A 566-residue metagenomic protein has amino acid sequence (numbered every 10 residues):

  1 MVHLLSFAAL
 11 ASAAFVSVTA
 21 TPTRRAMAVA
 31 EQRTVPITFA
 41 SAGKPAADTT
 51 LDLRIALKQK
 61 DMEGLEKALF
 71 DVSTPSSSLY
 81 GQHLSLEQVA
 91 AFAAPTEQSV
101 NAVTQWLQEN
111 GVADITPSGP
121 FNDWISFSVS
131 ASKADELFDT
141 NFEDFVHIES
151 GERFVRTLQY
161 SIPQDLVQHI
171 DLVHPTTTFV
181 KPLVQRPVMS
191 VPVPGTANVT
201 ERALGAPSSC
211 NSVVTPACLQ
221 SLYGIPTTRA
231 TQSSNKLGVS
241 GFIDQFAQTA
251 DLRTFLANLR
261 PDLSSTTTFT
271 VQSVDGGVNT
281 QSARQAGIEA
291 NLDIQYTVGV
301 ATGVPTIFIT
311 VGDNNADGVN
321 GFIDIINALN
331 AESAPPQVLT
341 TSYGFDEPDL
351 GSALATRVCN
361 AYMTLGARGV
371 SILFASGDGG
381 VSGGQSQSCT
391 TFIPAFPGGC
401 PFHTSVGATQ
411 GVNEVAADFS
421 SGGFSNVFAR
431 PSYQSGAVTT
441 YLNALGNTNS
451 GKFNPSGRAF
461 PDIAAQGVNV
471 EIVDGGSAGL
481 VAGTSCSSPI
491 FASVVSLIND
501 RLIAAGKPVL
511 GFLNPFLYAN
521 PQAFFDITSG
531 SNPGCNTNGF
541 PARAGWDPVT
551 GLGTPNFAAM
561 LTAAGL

Functional and structural regions predicted by a protein language model:
M1-T23, T297: Fungal secretory targeting signals
P22-P117, S126, A131-V406, Y433-L480 (+2 more regions): Substrate-binding/charge-relay-adjacent region of secreted/lumenal peptidase catalytic domains
F121-D123: Ser/Thr- and Asn-enriched, surface-exposed coil loops between beta-strands
A286-G287, D418-G423, P541: Short, surface-exposed amphipathic charged segments that create phosphate/polyanion-binding patches used for binding
C400-A437: Non-catalytic alpha/beta scaffold blocks inside enzyme catalytic domains
Q410, N449-K452, V495-P548, N556: An often Trp-containing, charged/polar helix-loop segment at the C-terminal end of enzyme catalytic cores
S477-V494: C-terminal, well-structured subdomains that either form a transmembrane helix-short loop-helix hairpin in multi-pass
T484, P548-T550: Penicillin-binding protein/beta-lactamase superfamily catalytic region
